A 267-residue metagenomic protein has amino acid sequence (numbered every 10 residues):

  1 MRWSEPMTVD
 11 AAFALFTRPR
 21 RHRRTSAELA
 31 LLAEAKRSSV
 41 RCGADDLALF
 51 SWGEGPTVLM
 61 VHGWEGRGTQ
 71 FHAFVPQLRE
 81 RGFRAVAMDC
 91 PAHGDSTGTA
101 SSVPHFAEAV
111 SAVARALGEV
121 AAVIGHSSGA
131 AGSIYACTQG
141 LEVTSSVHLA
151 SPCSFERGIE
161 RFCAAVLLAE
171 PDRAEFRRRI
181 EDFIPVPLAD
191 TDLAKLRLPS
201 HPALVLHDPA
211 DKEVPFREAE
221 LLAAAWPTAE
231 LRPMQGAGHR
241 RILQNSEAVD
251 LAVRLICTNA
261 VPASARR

Functional and structural regions predicted by a protein language model:
M1-V40: An N-terminal hydrophobic leader/cap segment in hydrolases
G68, V75-T97: Conserved alpha/beta-hydrolase
A100-A121: Alpha/beta-hydrolase active-site loop
I124-S133: Gly/Ala-rich beta-loop-alpha elbow adjacent to hydrolase catalytic centers
Q139-I184: Hydrolase active-site cap/lid region
L198-S200, V205-H207, D211: Short beta-strand/loop motif that positions the catalytic acidic residue of the alpha/beta-hydrolase fold
K212-E218: Conserved alpha/beta-hydrolase "acid-adjacent" motif
A237-E247: Catalytic histidine-centered segment of alpha/beta-hydrolase-like enzymes
